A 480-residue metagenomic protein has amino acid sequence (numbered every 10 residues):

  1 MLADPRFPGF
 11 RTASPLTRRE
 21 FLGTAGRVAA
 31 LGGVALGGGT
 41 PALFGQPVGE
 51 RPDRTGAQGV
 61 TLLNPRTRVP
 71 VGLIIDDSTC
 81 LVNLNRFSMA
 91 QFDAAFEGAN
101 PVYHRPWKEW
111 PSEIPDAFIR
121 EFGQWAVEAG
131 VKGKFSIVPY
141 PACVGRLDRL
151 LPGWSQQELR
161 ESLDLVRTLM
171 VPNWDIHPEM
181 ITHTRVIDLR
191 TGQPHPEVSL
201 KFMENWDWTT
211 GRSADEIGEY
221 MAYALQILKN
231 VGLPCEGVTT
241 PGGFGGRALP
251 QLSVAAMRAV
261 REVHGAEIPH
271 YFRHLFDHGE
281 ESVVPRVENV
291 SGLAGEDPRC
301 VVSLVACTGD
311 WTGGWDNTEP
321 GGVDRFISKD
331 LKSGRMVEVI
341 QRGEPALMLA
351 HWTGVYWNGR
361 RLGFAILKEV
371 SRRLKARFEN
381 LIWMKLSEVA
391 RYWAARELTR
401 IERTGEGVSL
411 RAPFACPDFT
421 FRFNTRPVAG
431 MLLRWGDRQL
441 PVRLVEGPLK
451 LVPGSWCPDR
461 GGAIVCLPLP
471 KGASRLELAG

Functional and structural regions predicted by a protein language model:
M1-E20: N-terminal secretory signal peptides
R18-A35: N-terminal export leaders
A42-L43: Cleavable N-terminal signal peptides
P47-P65, S78, W154-Q156, D164-L165 (+5 more regions): Active-site-adjacent pocket scaffolds in enzyme catalytic domains
D53-D175, T182-T184, A214, Y220-G245 (+2 more regions): Active-site beta->alpha N-cap acidic-glycine motif
C80-N83, P141-L147, T184-R190, F244-P250 (+3 more regions): Short catalytic/ligand-binding loop motif for oxyanion handling, primarily in non-cytosolic enzymes, centered on
R361-L398: Catalytic cores of secreted or luminal carbohydrate-active enzymes
R396-G480: C-terminal beta-sandwich/jelly-roll accessory domains of carbohydrate-active enzymes
